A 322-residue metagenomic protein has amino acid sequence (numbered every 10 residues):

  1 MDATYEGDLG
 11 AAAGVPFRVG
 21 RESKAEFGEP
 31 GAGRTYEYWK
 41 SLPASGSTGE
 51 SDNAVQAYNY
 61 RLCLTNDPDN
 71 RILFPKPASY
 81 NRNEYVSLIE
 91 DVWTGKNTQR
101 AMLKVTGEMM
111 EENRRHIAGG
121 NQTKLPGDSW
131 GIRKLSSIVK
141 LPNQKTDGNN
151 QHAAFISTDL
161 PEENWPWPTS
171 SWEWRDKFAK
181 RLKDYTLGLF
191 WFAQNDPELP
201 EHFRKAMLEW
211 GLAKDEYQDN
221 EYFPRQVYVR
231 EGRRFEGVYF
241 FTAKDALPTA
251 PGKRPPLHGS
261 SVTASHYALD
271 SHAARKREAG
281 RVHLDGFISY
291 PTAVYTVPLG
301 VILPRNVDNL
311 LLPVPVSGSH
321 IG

Functional and structural regions predicted by a protein language model:
A3-I321: Flavin (FAD/FMN)-binding glycine-rich loop and adjacent Rossmann-like elements that form
